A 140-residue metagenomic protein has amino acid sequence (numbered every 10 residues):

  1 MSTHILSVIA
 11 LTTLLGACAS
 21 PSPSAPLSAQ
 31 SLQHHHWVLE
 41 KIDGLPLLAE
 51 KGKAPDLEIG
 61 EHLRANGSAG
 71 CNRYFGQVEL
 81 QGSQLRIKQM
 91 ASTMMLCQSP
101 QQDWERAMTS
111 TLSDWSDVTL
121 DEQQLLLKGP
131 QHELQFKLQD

Functional and structural regions predicted by a protein language model:
S2, L6, C18-D140: Lipid interaction determinants
